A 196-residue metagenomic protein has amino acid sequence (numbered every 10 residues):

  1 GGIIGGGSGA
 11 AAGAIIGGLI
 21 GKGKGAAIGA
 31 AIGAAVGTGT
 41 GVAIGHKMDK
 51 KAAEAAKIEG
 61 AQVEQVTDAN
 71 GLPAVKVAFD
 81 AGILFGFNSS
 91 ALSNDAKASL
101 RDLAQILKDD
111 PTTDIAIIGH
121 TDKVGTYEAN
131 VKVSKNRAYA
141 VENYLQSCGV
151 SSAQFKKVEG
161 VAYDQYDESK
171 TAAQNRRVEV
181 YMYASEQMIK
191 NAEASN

Functional and structural regions predicted by a protein language model:
G1-E54: Short, low-complexity, glycine-enriched hydrophobic/amphipathic alpha-helices that associate with lipid bilayers
T40-V42, L84-S93, Y127-N130: Second-shell loop/turn segments in exported
K47-K76: Amphipathic, membrane-active segments
A53, K57, N94, A98-Q105 (+2 more regions): Solvent-exposed, polar/charged alpha-helical surfaces in well-ordered, non-transmembrane soluble domains, broadly
I58, N70-A74, A78-D80, D110-T112 (+2 more regions): Extracytoplasmic
G60, D68, D80-G82, N88-S90 (+4 more regions): Solvent-exposed coil/turn segments that connect beta secondary-structure elements in extracytoplasmic/periplasmic
L84-G119, Q146, V180, Q187-S195: Periplasmic peptidoglycan-binding/anchoring modules of Gram-negative envelope and division proteins
H120-N191: Periplasmic OmpA-like peptidoglycan-binding domain that tethers envelope proteins to the cell wall
